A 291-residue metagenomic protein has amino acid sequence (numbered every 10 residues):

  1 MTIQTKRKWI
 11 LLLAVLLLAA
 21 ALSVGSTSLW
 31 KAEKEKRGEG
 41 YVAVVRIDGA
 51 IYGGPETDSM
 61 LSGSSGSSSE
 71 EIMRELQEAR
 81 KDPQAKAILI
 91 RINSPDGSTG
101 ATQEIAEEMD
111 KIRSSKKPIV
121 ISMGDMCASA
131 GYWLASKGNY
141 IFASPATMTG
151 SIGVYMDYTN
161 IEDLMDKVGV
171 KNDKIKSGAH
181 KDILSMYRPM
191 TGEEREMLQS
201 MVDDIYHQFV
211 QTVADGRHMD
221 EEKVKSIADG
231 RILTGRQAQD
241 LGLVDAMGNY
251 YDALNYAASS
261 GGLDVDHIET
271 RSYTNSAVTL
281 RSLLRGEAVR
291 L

Functional and structural regions predicted by a protein language model:
M1-C127, Y140-A143, D157-L291: N-terminal organellar transit peptides
A101, G131-Y132, G153: Short glycine-/acidic-enriched loop or helix-start segments at secondary-structure transitions that form or flank
M126-S129, M148-I152: Short gly/pro/ser/thr-enriched loop/turn and capping motifs at secondary-structure boundaries
W133-N139: Alpha-helix C-terminal capping segments
